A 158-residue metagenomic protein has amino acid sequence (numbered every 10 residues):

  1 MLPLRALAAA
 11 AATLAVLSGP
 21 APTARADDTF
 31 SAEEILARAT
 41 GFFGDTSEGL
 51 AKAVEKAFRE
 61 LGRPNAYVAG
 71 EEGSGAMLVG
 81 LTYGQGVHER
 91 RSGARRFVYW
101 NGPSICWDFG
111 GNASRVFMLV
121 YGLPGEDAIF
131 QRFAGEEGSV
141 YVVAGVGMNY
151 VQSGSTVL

Functional and structural regions predicted by a protein language model:
M1-A10, G19: Bacterial N-terminal signal peptides that target proteins for export
P3-R5, R25, S31: Serine/threonine-rich low-complexity intrinsically disordered regions
L14-T23: C-terminal segment of classical bacterial N-terminal signal peptides
D27-L158: Small-residue-enriched, tightly packed secondary-structure blocks
